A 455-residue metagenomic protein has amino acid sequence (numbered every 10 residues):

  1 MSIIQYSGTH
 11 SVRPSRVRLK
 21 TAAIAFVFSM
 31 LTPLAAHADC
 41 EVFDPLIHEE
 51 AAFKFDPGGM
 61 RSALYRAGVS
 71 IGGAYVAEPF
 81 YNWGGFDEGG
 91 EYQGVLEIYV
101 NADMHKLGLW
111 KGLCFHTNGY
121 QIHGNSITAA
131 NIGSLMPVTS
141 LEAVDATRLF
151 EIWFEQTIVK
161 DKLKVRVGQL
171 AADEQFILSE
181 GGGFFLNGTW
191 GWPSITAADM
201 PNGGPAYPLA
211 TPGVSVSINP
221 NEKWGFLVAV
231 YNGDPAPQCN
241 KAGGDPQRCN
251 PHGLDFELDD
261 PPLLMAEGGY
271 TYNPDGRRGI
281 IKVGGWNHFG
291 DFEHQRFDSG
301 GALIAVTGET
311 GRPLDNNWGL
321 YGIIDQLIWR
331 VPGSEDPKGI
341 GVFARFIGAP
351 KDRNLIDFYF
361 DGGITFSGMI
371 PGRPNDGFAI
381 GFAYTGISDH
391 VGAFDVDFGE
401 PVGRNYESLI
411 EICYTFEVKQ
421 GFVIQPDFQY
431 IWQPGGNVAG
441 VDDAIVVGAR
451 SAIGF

Functional and structural regions predicted by a protein language model:
S2-Y6, T21, F26-F28, L34-E78 (+1 more regions): N-terminal periplasmic/intermembrane-space "pro-region" immediately following the signal or transit peptide
D39, F55-I71, D103-F115, V159-K162 (+5 more regions): Short loop/turn motifs that connect adjacent beta-strands in outer-membrane beta-barrel proteins
C40-I47, R61-W83, F115-T117, N125 (+3 more regions): Transmembrane beta-strand segments of Gram-negative outer membrane beta-barrel proteins
V76-F80, Y120-I122, L170-A172, Y231-G233 (+6 more regions): Outer-membrane beta-barrel pore domains and translocons
G89, Q93-A236, N354-F394: Outer membrane beta-barrel
A197-V331, P337-V342, F346-A349, F366: Signature for the C-terminal beta-barrel architecture of outer-membrane proteins
P251-E257, E267-G269, G284-W318, R330-S334 (+2 more regions): Outer membrane beta-barrel transmembrane domains
D443-F455: Outer-membrane beta-barrel "beta-signal"
